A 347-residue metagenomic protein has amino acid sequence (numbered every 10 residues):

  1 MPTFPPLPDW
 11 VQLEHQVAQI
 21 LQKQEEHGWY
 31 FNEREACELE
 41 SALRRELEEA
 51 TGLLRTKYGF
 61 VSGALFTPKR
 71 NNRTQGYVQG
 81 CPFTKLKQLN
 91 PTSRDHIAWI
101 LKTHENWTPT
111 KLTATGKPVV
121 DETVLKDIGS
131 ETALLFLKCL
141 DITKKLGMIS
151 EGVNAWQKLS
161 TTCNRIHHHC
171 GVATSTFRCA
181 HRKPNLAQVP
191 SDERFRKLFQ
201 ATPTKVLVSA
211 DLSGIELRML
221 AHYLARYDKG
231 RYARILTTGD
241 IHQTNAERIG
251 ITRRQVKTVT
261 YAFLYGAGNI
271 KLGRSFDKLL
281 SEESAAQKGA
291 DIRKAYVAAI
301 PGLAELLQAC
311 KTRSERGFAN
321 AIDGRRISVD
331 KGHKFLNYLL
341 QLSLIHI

Functional and structural regions predicted by a protein language model:
M1-S191, T204-V206, S213-E216, D277-V297 (+1 more regions): Conserved "right-hand" nucleotidyltransferase catalytic core of DNA-directed polymerases
F4-H15, S213, L236-G239, G250-V256 (+1 more regions): Structural motif
Q22, E26, T84, T244-I345: Conserved catalytic core of nucleic-acid polymerases
G76-C81, L159-H169, R194-T202, R248-Q255 (+1 more regions): Short, hydrophobic/aliphatic alpha-helical segments
Y77, P91, L236-T238, F263-G268: Short acidic alpha-helix initiation/capping motifs at coil-to-helix transition points, especially at protein N-termini
L86, W156, F199, S209 (+2 more regions): Short, contiguous acidic/charged loop-to-helix segments that flank catalytic cores in large enzymes
I100, M219, K271: Phosphate- and divalent-cation-binding pockets in alpha/beta enzyme and binding domains that engage nucleotide-derived
G171-T252: Function-dense linear segments that define catalytic or interfacial modules in macromolecule-processing proteins
